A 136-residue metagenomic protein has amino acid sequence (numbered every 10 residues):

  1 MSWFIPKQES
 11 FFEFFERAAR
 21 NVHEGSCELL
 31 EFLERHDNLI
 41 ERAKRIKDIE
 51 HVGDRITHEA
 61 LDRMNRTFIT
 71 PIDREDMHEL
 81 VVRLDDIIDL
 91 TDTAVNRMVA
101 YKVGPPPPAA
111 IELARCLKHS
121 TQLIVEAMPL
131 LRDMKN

Functional and structural regions predicted by a protein language model:
M1-N136: Cytosolic, long alpha-helical scaffolding segments
